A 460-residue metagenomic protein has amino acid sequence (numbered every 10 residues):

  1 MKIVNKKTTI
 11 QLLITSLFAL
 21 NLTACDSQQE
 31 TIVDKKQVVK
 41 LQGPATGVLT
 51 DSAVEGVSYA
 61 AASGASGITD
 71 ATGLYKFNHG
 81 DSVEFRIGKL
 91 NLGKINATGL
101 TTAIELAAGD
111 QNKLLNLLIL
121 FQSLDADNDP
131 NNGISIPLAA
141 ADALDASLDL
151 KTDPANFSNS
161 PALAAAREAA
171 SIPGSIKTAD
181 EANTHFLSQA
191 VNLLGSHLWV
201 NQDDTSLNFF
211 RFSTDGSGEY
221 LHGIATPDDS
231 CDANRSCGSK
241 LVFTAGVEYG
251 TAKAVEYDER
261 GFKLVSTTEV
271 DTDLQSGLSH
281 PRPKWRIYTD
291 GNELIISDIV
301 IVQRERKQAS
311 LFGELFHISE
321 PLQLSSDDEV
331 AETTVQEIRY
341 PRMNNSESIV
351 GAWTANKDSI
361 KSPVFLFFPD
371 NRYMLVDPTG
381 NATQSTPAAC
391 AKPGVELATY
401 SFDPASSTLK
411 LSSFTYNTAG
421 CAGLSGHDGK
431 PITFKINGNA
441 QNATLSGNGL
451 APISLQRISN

Functional and structural regions predicted by a protein language model:
K2-L12: Bacterial N-terminal signal peptides that target proteins for export
N21-A24: C-terminal motif of bacterial Sec signal peptides marking the signal peptidase cleavage site
D26-Q29: Bacterial signal peptide processing site
Q37-F157: Beta-strand-dominated extracellular/periplasmic modules and repeats in secreted or surface-exposed proteins
D81, G216-G218, P369-Y373, S406-S407 (+1 more regions): Structural signal for glycine-centered tight turns and loop->strand junctions in beta-sheet-rich domains
L118-V191, K284-E293, S297-D298: Beta-strand-rich cores of mature extracytoplasmic or soluble domains
S188-V200, R211, T334-T354, V364-L366 (+1 more regions): N-terminal helix-cap/turn-to-beta initiation motif at the start of protein domains
I224-L311, D358-I360, D377-G449: Contiguous, well-ordered beta-strand patches that form the walls/edges of small beta-barrel/beta-sandwich domains
